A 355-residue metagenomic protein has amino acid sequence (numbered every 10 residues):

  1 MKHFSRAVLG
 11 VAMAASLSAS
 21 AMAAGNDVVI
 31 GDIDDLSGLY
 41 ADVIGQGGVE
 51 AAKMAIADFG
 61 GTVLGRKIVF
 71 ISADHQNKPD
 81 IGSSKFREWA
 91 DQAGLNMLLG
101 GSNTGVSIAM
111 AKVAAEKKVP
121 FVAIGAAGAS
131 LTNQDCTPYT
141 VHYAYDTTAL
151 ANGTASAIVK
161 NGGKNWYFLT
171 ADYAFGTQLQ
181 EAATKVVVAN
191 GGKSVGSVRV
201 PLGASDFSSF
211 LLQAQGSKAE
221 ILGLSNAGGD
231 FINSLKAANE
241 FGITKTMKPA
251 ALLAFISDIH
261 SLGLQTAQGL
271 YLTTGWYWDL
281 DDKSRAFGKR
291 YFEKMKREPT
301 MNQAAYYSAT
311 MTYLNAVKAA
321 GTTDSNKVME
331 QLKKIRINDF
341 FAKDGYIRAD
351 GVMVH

Functional and structural regions predicted by a protein language model:
K2-G10, A23-H355: Extracytosolic ligand-binding ectodomains
G10-A19: Bacterial N-terminal signal peptides
